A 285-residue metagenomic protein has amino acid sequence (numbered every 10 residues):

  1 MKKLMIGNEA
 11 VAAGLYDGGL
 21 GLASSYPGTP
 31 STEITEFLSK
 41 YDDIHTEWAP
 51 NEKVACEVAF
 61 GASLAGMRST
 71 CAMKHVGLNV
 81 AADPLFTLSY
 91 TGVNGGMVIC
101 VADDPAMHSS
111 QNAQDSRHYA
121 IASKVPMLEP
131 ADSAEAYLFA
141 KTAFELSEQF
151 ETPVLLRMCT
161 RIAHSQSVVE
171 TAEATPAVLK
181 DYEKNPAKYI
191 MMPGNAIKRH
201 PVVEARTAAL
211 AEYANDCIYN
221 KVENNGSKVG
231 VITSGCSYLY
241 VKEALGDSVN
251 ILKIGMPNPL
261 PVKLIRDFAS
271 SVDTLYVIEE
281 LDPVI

Functional and structural regions predicted by a protein language model:
M1-N8, P130-I285: Flexible, low-complexity linker and terminal segments
M1-S133, R161, N224-N225, S248 (+1 more regions): Thiamine diphosphate
